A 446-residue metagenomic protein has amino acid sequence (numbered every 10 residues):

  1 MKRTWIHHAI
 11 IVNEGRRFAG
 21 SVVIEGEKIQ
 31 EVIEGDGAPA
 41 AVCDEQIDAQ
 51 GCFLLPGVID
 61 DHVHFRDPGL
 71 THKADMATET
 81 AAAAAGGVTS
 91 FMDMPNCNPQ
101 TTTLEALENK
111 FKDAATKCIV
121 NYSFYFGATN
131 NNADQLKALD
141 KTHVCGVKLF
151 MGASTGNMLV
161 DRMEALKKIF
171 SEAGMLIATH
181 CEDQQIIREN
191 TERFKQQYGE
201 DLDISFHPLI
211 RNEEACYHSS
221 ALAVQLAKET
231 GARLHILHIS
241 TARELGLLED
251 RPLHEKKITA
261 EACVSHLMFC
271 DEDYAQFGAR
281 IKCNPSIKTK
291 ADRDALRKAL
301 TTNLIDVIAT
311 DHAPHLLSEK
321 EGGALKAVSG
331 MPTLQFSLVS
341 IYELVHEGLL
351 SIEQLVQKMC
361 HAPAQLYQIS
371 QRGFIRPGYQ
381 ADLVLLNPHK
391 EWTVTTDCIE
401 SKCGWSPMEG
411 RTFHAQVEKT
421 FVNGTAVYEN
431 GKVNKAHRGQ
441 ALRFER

Functional and structural regions predicted by a protein language model:
M1-A41: N-terminal metal-binding scaffold of metallo-dependent hydrolase/deaminase domains
A9, V22, E27, G51 (+16 more regions): Divalent metal-coordination and catalytic microenvironments
G37-L54: Active-site metal-binding motif and surrounding structural segment of the metallo-beta-lactamase
C52-K117: Metal-associated gating/positioning segment near the N- to mid-region
K112-A128: A glycine-rich helix N-cap at a beta->alpha junction
D134-I308: Histidine/acidic residue-rich metal-binding segments in metalloenzymes
D201-G231, R280, K298-T302, D306-I308 (+1 more regions): His/Asp/Glu-enriched, well-ordered alpha-helical/loop segment that forms or immediately abuts the divalent-metal
G323, P377-R443: C-terminal cap of metal-dependent C-N hydrolases
